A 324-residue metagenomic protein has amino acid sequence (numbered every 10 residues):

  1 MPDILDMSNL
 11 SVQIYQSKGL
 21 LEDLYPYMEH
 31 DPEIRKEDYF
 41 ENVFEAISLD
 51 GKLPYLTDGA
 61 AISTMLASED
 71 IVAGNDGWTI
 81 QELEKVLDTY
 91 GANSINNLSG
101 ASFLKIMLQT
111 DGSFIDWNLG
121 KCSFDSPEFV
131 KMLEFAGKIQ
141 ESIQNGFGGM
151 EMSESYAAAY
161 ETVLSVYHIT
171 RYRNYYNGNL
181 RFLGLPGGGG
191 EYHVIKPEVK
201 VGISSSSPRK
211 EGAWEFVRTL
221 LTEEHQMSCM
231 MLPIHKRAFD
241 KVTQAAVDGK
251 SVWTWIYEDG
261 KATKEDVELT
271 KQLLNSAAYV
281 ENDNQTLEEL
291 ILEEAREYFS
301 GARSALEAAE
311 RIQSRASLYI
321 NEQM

Functional and structural regions predicted by a protein language model:
M1-D38, A158: Extracytoplasmic "Venus flytrap"/periplasmic binding protein-like
M1-Q13, E293, R303-M324: Conserved N-terminal structural module of periplasmic/extracytoplasmic solute-binding proteins
P2-D3, L10, P32-D70, L183-H193 (+1 more regions): A structural signal for short loop-to-beta-strand junctions that line the ligand-binding cleft of periplasmic/secreted
Q16, E69, E84-D88, V130-Q140 (+7 more regions): Non-transmembrane alpha-helical segments in soluble domains of secreted/periplasmic/extracellular proteins
Y25-P32, F44-F147, S205-E211, R303-S304: Helix-loop-helix "hinge/cap" segment bordering the ligand-binding cleft or interdomain interface
P54-Y55, Y90-S99, E223-I234, L318-Q323: Bilobed periplasmic-binding protein-like "clamshell/Venus-flytrap" ligand-binding domains
E134-R218: Extracytoplasmic/periplasmic substrate-binding proteins
R173-N174, G190-E293: C-terminal lobe and pocket-closing loops of periplasmic/extracytoplasmic Venus-flytrap solute-binding proteins
